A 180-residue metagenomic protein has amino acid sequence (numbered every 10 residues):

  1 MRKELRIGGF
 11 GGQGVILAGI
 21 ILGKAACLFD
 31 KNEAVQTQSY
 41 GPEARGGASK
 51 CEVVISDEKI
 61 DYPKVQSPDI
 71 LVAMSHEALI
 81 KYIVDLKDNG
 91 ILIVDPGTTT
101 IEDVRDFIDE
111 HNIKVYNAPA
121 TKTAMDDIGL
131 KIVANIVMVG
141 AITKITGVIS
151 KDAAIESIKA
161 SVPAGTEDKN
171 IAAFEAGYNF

Functional and structural regions predicted by a protein language model:
M1-F180: Active-site cofactor/cluster-binding pocket
